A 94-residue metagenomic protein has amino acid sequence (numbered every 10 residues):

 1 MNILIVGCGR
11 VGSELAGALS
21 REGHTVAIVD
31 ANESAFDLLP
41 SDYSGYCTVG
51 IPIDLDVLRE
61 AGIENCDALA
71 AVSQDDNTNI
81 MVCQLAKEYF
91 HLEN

Functional and structural regions predicted by a protein language model:
M1-N94: Cytosolic regulatory regions of ion transport systems
